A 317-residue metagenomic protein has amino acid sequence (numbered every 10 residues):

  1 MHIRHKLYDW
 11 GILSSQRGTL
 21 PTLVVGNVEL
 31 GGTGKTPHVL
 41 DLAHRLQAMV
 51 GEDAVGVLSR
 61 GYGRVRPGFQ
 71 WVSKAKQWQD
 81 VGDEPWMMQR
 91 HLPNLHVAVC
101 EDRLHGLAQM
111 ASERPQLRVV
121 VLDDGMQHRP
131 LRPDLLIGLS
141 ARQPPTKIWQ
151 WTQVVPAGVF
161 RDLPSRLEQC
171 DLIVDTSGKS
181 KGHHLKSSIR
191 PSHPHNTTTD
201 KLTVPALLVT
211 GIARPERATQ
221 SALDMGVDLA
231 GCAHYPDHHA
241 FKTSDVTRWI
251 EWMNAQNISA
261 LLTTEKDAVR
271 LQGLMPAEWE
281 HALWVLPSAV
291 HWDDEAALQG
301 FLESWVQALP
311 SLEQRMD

Functional and structural regions predicted by a protein language model:
M1-L20, T243-I250, A260-L262: N-terminal leader/targeting and accessory segments in enzymes
H5-K74, G182, R315-D317: Walker A (P-loop) phosphate-binding motif
A54, G61-K186, H195: Phosphate/Mg2+-binding loops and adjacent switch elements in nucleotide/diphosphate-handling enzyme cores
G56-L58, G138, P205-V209: Conserved beta-strand elements of the Class I
S59, T264-K266: Short secondary-structure boundary segments
P144-A260, Q314-D317: C-terminal accessory "lid"/substrate-recognition subdomains
S221-M225, L271-E280, F301: Short, aromatic/basic amphipathic alpha-helical patches
P236-H239, W279-P310: Short, flexible loop segments at boundaries between secondary-structure elements
